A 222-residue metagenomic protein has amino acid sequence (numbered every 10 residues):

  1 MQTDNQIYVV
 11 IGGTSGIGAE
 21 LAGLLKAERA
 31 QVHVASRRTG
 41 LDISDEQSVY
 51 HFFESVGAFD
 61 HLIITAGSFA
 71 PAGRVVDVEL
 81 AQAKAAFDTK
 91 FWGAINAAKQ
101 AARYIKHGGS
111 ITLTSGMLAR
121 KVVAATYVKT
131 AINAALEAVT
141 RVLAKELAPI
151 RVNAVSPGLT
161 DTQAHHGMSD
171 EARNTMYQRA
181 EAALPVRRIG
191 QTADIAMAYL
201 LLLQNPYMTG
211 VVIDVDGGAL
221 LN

Functional and structural regions predicted by a protein language model:
I11-G23: N-terminal Rossmann NAD(P)H-binding glycine-rich loop of SDR-like oxidoreductase domains
A35-Q47: Rossmann-fold cofactor-recognition segment
I63, G93, A97-A101, V139-T140 (+1 more regions): Hydrophobic positions on the long internal alpha-helix of Rossmann-like NAD(P)-dependent oxidoreductase domains
G67-K84: Conserved mid-core segment of classical short-chain dehydrogenase/reductases
A86-F91, I95, S110-A148, L159: Catalytic loop of short-chain dehydrogenase/reductase
E137, E146-D161, M208-V215: Conserved Rossmann-fold SDR core element
N174-T192: Catalytic Tyr-x(3-8)-Lys segment
R188-V215, L220: C-terminal substrate-recognition "lid" of short-chain dehydrogenase/reductases
